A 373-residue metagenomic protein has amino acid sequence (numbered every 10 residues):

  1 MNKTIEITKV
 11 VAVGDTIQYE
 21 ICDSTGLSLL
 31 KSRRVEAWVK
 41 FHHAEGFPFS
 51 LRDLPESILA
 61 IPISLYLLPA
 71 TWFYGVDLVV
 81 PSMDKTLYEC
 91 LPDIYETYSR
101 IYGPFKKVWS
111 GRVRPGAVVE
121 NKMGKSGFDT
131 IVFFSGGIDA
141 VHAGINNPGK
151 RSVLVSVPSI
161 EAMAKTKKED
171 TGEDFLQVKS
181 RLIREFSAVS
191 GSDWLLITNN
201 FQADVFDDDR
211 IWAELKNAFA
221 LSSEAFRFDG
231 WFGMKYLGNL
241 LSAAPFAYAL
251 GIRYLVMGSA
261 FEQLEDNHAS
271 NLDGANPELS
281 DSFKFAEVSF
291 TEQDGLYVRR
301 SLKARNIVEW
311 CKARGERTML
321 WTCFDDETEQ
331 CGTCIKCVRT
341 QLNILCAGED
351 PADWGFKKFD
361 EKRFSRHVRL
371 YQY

Functional and structural regions predicted by a protein language model:
N2-S24, S57-P62, Y66, A70-T130 (+1 more regions): Nucleotide-activated chemistry modules centered on ATP-dependent adenylation/adenylyltransferase
V13, D23-W38: Ordered, small/hydrophobic-rich secondary-structure cores
K31, A37, F41, E45-D53 (+1 more regions): Phosphate-handling catalytic cores of nucleic-acid transaction enzymes
